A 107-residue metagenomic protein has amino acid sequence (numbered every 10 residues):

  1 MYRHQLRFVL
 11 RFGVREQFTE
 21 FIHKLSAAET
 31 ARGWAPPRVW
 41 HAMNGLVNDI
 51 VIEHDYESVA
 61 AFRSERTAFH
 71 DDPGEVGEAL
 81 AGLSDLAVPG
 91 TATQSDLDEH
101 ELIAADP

Functional and structural regions predicted by a protein language model:
R3-F8: Active-site-flanking beta-strand signature of metal-NTP-handling nucleotidyl enzymes and homologous cyclase-like
V9-E20: Short, surface-exposed ligand-recognition loops at beta-strand->loop->(often short) alpha-helix junctions that present
L10-F12, Y56-S58, E99: Non-catalytic surface loops within mature trypsin-like serine protease
E20-R38, D55-Q94: An amphipathic, aromatic/His-enriched active-site/gating alpha helix that lines ligand/cofactor pockets
G45-N48: Short acidic/glycine-enriched loop/turn segments that link adjacent beta-strands
V88-P107: Acidic/histidine-enriched, glycine/proline-rich intrinsically disordered or flexible terminal extensions
